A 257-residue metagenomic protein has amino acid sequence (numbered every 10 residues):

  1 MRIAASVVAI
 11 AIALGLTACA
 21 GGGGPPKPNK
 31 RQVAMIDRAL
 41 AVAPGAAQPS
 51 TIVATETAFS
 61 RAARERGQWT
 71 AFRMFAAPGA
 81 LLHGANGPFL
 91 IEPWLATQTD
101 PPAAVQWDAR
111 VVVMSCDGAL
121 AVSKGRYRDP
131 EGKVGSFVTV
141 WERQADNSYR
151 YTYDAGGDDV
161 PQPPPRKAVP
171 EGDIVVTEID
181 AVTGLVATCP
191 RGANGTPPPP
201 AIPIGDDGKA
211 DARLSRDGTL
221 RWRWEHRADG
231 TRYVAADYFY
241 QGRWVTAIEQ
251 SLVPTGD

Functional and structural regions predicted by a protein language model:
M1-V8: Bacterial N-terminal signal peptides that target proteins for export
G15-A18: C-terminal motif of bacterial Sec signal peptides marking the signal peptidase cleavage site
A20-E65, W69, M74, Q162-G192 (+3 more regions): Short, low-complexity N-terminal intrinsically disordered segments enriched in polar/charged residues
K27-M35, A47, D211-D257: C-terminal functional regions that serve as terminal interaction/effector modules
S50-T51, S60-A63, R73, N86 (+7 more regions): A structural feature that tracks compact, well-ordered secondary-structure segments with a strong bias toward
E65-N86, I91-P93: Short, well-ordered alpha-helical segments enriched in acidic and aromatic residues
L95-V138, C189-H226, E249-D257: Surface-exposed, charged secondary-structure patches
V134-A168, T231-G256: Short beta-strand edge/turn micro-motifs at domain boundaries
